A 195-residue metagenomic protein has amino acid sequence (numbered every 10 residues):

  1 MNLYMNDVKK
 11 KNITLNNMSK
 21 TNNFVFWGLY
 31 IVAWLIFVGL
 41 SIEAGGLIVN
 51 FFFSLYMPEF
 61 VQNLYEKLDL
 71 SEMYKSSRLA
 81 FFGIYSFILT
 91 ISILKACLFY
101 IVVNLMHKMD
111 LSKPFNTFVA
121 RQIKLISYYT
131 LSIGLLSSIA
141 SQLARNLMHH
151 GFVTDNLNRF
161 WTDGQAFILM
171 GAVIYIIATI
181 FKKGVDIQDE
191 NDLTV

Functional and structural regions predicted by a protein language model:
M1-L29, V185-D189: N-terminal juxtamembrane cytosolic/stromal segments of multi-pass membrane proteins
T14, S19-N23, A96-Q122, D192-V195: Cytoplasmic juxtamembrane regions at transmembrane-helix boundaries
K20-A44, K124-S127: Alpha-helical transmembrane segments and their helix-start/interface "positive-inside/aromatic belt" motifs in integral
F37-S54, S141-Q142: Alpha-helical transmembrane segments of multi-pass membrane proteins
F37-V38, I84-K108, I174-D186: Transmembrane alpha-helical segments in integral membrane proteins
L55-S76: Perimembrane loop-to-helix junctions flanking transmembrane segments
E72-K95, T162-I176: Hydrophobic alpha-helical transmembrane segments
Y128-V195: Alpha-helical transmembrane segments of multi-pass integral membrane proteins, characterized by long hydrophobic
